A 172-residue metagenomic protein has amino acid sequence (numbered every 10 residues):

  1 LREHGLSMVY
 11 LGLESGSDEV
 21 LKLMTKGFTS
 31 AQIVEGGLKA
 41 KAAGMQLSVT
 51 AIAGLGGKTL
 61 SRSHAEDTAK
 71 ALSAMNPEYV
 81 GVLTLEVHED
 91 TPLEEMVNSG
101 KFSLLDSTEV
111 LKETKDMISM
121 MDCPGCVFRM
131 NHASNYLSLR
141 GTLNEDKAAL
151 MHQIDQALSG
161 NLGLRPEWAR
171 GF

Functional and structural regions predicted by a protein language model:
L1-G44, L55-M75, E95-T108: Conserved non-cysteine loop/helix-boundary elements of the Radical SAM core domain that shape
S7-Y10, Q46-T50, Y79, G125-R129: Structural preference for beta-strand elements that scaffold enzyme active sites
L13-S15, V49-A53, V82-T84, M130-H132: A cross-domain feature marking catalytic cores of carbohydrate-active enzymes and several ubiquitous metabolic/repair
Q32, Q46, Q153-Q156: Residue-identity detector for glutamine
G54-L60, H88, Y136: Short, small-residue-enriched loops and turns at beta-alpha junctions that line or gate enzyme active sites
K70-F172: Auxiliary Fe-S-binding modules of radical SAM enzymes
